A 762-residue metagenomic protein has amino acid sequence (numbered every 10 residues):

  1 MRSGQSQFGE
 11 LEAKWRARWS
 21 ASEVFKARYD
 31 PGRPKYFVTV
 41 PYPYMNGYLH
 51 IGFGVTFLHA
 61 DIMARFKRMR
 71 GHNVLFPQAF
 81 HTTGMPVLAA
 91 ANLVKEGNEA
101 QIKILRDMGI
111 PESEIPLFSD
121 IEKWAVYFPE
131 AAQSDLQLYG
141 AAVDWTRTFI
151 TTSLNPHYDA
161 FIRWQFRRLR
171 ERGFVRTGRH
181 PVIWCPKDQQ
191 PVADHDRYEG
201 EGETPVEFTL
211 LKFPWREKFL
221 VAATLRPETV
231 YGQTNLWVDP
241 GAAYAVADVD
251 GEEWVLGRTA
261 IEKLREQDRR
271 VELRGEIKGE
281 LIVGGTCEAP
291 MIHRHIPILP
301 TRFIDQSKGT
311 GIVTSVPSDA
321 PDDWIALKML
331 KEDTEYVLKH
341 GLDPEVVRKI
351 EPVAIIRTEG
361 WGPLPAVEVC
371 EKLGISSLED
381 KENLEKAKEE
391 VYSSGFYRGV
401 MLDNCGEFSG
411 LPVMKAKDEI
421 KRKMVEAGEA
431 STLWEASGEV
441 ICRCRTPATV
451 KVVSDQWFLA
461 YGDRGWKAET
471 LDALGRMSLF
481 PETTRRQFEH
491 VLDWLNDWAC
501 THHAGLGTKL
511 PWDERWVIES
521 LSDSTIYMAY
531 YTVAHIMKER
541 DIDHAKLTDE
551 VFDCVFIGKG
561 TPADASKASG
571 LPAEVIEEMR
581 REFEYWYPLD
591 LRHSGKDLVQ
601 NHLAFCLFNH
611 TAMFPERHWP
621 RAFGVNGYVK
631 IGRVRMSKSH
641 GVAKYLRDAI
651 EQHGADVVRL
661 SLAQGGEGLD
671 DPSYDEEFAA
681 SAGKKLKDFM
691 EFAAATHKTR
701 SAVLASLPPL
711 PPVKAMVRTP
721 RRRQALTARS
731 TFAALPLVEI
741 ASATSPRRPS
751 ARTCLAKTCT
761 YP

Functional and structural regions predicted by a protein language model:
Q5, A13-K14, R18-S22, V94-Y231 (+7 more regions): Residue patterns forming the tRNA-binding/recognition surfaces of aminoacyl-tRNA synthetases and related DALR
R28-L93, I162, A222-V230, L236 (+2 more regions): N-terminal catalytic cores of NTP/NDP-binding nucleotidyl/phosphoryl-transfer enzymes
A89-L93, P227-G241, A247, D323-T334 (+3 more regions): Short active-site loop/helix that positions an aromatic residue
A142-F149, T508-P511, P615-F623, H697-V713: Short, glycine/acidic-rich hinge or "gate" loops at secondary-structure transitions that mediate conformational
F213-W215, E288-Q306, P317, L474 (+1 more regions): Alpha-helical recognition segments enriched in aromatics with Gly/Pro capping that present substrate-recognition
P227-W237, A242-I312, D322-D323: Protease-associated
V642, A679-A682, A693-A725, R729 (+1 more regions): Conserved nucleotide- and phosphate/pyrophosphate-binding catalytic cores in adenylate/nucleotidyl-handling enzymes
P720-R722, T727-F732, P736, S742-Y761: Low-acidity, Ser/Thr- and Arg-rich intrinsically disordered low-complexity segments
